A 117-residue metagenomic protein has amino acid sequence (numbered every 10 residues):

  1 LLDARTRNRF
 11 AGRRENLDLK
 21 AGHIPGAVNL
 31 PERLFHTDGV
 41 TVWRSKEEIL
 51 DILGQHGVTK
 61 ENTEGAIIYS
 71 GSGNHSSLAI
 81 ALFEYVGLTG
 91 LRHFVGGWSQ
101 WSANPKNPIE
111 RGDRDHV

Functional and structural regions predicted by a protein language model:
A4-V117: Rhodanese-like catalytic fold shared by cysteine-dependent sulfurtransferases and DSP/PTP-type phosphatases
